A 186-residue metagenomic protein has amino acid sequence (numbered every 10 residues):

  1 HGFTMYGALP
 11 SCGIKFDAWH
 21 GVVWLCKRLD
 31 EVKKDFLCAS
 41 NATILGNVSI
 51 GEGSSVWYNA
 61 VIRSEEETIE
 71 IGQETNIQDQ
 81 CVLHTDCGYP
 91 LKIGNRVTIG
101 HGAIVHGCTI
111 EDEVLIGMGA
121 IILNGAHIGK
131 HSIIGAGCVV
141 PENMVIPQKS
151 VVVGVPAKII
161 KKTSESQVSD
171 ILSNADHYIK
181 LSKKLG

Functional and structural regions predicted by a protein language model:
G2-G21: Conserved catalytic-core motifs of GNAT/GCN5-like acyltransferases
V22, N59, Q80: Short glycine-/small-residue motifs
K27-V32: Glyoxalase I/VOC metalloenzyme domain signal
K33, E65, I71-E74, D79-C81 (+3 more regions): Glycine-rich hexapeptide-repeat left-handed beta-helix
K33-S55, N59-V61, I179-K184: Extended, small-residue-rich solenoid/repeat segments and analogous flexible loops that form exposed scaffolds
